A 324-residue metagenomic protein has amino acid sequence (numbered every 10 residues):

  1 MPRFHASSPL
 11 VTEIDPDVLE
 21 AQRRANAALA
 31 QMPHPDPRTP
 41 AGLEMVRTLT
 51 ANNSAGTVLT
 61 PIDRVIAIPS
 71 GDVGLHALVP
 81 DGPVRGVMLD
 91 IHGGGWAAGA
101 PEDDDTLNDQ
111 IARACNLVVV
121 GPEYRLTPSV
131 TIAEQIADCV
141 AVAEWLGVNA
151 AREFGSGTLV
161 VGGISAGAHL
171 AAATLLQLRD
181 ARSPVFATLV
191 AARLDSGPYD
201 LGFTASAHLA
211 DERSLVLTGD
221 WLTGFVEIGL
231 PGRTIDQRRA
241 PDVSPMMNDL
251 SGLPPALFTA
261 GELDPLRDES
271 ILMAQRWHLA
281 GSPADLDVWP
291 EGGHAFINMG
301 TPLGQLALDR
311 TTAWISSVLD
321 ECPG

Functional and structural regions predicted by a protein language model:
M1-A77, I235, P302, D320-G324: A glycine/proline-hinged amphipathic helix-loop "lid/cap" segment that gates access to hydrophobic ligand pockets
A67, L75-V84, M246-L250: Short beta-strand-to-loop junctions in surface cap/lid or active-site-entrance loops
R85-G94: Short beta-strand element of the alpha/beta-hydrolase
A100-P101, L107, V120-T158, M299-L306: Catalytic nucleophile-loop/oxyanion-hole region of alpha/beta-hydrolase and closely related hydrolase-like folds
G163, G167, A171: Gly/Ala-rich beta-loop-alpha elbow adjacent to hydrolase catalytic centers
L176, D180-D236: Hydrolase active-site cap/lid region
F258-A260: Short beta-strand/loop motif that positions the catalytic acidic residue of the alpha/beta-hydrolase fold
G300-G324: Catalytic active-site module of serine/aspartate enzymes centered on a nucleophile-bearing elbow/loop
